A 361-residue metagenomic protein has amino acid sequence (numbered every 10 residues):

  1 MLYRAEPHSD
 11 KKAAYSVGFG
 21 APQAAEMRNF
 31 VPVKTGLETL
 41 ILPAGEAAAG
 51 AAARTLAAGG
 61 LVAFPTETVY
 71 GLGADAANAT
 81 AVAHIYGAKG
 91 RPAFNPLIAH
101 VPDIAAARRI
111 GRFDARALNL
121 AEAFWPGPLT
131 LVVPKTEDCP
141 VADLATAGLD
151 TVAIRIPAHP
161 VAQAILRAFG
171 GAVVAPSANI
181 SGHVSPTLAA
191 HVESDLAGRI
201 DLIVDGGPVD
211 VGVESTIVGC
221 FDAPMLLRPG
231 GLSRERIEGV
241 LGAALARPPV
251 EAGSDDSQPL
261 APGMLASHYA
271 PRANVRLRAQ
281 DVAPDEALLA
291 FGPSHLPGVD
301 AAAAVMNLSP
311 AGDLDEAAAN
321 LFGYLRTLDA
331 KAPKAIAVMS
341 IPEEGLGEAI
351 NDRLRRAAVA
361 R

Functional and structural regions predicted by a protein language model:
M1-Y3, A13-S16, A24-M27, V31: Short, positively charged low-complexity motifs
P7: Cationic, low-complexity basic patches in intrinsically disordered or flexible, solvent-exposed regions
E26-R361: Active-site-adjacent structural elements in enzyme catalytic cores
